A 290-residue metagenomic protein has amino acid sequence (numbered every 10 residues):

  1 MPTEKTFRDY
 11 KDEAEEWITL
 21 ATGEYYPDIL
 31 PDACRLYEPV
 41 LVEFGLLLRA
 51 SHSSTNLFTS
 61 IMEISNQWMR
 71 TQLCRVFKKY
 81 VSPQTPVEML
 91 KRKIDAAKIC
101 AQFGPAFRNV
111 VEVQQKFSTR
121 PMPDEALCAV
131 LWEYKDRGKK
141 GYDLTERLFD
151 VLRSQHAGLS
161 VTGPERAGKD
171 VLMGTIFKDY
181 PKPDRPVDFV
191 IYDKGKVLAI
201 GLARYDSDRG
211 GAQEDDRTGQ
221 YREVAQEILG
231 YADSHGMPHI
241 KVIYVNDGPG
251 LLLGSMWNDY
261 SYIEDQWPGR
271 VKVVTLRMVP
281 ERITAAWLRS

Functional and structural regions predicted by a protein language model:
M1-P121: Nuclease-adjacent, charged terminal/linker segments that flank catalytic cores
R8-D12, D143, R147, I200: Low-complexity, intrinsically disordered short segments enriched for Gly/Pro and polybasic residues
E24-D28, D124-T175: Acidic-basic catalytic patches of nuclease active cores, encompassing PD-(D/E)XK and other metal-cofactor nuclease
I61, W132-K140, R209-Q213: Conserved aromatic-histidine-acidic binding/catalytic patches
V110-K116, D150-H156, E227, Y231: Short acidic/polar alpha-helix capping motifs at helix-coil junctions
F117-P121, E125, I191-K194: N-proximal short alpha-helices
M122-W132, V197-Y205: Glycine-rich, often proline-containing surface loops adjacent to acidic residues and nearby aromatics that form
T162-S290: Catalytic core segments in nucleotide and nucleic-acid processing enzymes
